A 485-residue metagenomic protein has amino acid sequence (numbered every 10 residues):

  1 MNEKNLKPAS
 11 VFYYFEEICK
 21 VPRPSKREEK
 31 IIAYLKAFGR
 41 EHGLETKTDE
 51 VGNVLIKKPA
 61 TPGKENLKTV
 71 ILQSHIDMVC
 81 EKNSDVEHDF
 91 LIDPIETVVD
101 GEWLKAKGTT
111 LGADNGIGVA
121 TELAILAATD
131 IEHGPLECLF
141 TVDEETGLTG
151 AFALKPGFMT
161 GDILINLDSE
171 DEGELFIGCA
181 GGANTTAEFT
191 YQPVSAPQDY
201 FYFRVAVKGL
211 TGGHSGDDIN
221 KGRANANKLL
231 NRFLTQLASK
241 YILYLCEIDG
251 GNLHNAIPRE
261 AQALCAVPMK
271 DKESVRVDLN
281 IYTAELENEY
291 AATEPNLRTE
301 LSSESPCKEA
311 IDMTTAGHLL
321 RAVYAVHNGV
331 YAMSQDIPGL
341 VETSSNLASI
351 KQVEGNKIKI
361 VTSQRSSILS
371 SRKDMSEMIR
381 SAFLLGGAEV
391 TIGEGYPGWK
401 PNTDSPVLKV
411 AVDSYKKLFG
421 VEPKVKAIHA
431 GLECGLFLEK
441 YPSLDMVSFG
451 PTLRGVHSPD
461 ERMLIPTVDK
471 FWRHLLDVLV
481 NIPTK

Functional and structural regions predicted by a protein language model:
N2-W103: Acidic/His- and Gly-rich active-site-bordering loop/insert found across diverse amide/peptide-bond hydrolases
K7-V11, Q335, E342-G355, S363 (+1 more regions): Zn-dependent metallopeptidase/amidohydrolase metal-coordination segment
E16-K20, L264, R298-E309, A348 (+3 more regions): A short beta-alpha structural unit
K64-T146, A151-D162, N184, M313-A316 (+4 more regions): Active-site metal-coordination/substrate-binding segment of hydrolases, especially metallo-dependent peptidases
I76-M78, L139-G147, S169-E172, T211 (+1 more regions): Acidic, glycine-rich active-site loops and adjacent beta-strand->loop/helix elements that engage anionic groups
E102-K105, E145-T146, F152-R365: Midchain, well-structured core segments that form catalytic/ion-binding scaffolds
D218, N225-N227, R232-I248, G393 (+1 more regions): Active-site-adjacent substrate-binding region of metalloamidase/peptidase-like peptide-processing proteins
G222-K240, K270-K272, G317-Y324, Q335 (+2 more regions): His/Asp/Glu-rich mid-to-C-terminal helical/loop segments that flank catalytic regions of hydrolases
